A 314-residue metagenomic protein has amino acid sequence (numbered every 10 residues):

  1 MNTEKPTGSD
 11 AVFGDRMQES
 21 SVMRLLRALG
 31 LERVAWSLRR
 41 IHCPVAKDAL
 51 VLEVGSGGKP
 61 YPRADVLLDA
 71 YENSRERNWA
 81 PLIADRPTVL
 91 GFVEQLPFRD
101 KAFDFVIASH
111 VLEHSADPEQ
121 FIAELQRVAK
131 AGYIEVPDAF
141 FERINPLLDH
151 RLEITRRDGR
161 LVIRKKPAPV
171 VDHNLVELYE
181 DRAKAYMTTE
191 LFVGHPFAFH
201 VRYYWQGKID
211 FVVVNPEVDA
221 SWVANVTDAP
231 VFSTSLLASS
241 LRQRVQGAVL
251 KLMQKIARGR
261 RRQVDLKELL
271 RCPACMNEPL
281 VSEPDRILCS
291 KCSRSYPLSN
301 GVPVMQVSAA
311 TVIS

Functional and structural regions predicted by a protein language model:
E4-P44: Class I SAM-dependent methyltransferase Rossmann-like catalytic core, especially the SAM/SAH-binding loop
R40-I144: Conserved SAM-binding loop
L90, E119-L266: S-adenosyl-L-methionine-dependent methyltransferase catalytic module, highlighting the catalytic core
L269, R286: Residues immediately within or flanking Cys/His clusters that coordinate Zn2+ in small zinc-binding modules
C272-C275, C289: Short cysteine-rich clusters marking metal-coordination/redox-active sites
N277-E278, K291-R294: Short Cys/His-rich local motifs and their 1-3 flanking residues in nucleic-acid-associated proteins and small
L280-V281, P297: Short functional micro-motifs and their immediate structural scaffolds
R294-A309: Short metal-binding segments enriched for Cys and/or His
